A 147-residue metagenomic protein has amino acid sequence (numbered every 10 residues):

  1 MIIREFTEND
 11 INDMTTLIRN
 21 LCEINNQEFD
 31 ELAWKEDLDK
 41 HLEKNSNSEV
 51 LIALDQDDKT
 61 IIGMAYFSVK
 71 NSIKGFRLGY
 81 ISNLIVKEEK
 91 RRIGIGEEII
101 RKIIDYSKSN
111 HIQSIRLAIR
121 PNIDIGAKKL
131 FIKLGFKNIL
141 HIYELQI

Functional and structural regions predicted by a protein language model:
M1-I3: Extreme N-terminal starter segment of soluble prokaryotic enzymes
E5-E8, T16-F76, S82, Q146: Acetyl-CoA-dependent GNAT
N83-V86, R92-D105, K133: Conserved acetyl-CoA-binding loop-helix of GNAT-fold acetyltransferases
S107-I119: Conserved GNAT acetyl-CoA-binding A-motif
R116-A127, Q146: Conserved beta-strand-loop-alpha-helix junction that forms the acyl-donor binding cleft
F131-H141: Conserved acetyl-CoA-binding loop of GNAT-fold acetyltransferases
